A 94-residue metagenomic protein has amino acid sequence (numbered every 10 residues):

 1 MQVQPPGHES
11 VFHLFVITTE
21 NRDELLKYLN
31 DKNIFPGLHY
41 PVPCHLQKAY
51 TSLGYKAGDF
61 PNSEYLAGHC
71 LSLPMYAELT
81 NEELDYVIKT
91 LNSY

Functional and structural regions predicted by a protein language model:
M1-Y94: PLP-dependent aminotransferase class I/II
